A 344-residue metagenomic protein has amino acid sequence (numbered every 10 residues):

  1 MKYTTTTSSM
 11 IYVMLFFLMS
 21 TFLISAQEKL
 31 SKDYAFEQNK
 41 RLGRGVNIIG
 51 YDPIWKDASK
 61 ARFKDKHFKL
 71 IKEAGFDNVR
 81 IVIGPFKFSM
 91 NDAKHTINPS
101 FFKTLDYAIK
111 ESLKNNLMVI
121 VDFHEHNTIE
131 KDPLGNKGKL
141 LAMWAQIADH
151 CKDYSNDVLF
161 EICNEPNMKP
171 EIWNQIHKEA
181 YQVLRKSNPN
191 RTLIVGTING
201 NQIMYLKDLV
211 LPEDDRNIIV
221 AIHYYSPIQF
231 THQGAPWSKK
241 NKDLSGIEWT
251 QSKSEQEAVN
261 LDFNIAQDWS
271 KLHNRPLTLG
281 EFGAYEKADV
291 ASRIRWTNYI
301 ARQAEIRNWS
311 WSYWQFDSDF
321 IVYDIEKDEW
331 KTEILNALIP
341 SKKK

Functional and structural regions predicted by a protein language model:
M1-E28: Bacterial Sec-dependent N-terminal signal peptides
A26-R80, H95-T96, W269, L335-A337 (+1 more regions): N-terminal carbohydrate-binding accessory modules
K32, L141-E255, N260-A284, I306-S312: Active-site region of glycoside hydrolase catalytic domains
I48-D65, K87-N98, Q229-E257: Acidic/histidine-rich helix-loop elements that form or flank divalent-metal/phosphate-binding sites at the catalytic
D52-W55, M90-F102, N127-G135, C163-E171 (+2 more regions): The substrate-binding groove and active-site-proximal loops of carbohydrate-active enzymes, especially glycoside
D57-E73, L140-W144, V259-A266, R293-T297: Short, acidic/polar
K60, H67-N78, K94-E125, I129-L159 (+2 more regions): An active-site-proximal structural segment forming one wall of the substrate-binding cleft that immediately precedes
D289-K344: Aromatic-rich peripheral "rim/lid" segments of glycoside hydrolase catalytic domains that contact and position glycan
